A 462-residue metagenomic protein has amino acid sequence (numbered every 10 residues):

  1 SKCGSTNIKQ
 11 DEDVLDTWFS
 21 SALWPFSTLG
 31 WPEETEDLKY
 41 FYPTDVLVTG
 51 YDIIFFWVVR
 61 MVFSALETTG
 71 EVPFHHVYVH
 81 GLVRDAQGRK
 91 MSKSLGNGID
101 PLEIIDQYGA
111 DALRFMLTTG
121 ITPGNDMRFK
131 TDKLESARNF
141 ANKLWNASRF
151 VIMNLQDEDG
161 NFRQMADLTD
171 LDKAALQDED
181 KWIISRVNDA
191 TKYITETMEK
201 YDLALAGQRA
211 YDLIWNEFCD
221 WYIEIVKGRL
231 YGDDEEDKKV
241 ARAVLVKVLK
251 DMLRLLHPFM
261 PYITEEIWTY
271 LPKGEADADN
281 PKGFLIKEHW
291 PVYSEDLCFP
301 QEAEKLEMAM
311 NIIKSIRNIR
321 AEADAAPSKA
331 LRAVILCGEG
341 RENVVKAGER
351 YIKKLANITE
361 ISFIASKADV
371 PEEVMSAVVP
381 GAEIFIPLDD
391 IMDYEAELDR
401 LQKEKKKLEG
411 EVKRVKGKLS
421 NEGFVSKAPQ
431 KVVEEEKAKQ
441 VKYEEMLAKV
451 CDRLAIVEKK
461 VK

Functional and structural regions predicted by a protein language model:
S1-F19, L23, E67-D106, A110 (+1 more regions): Feature 926 captures the class I aminoacyl-tRNA synthetase adenylation module centered on the KMSKS loop
T28-E33: Cytochrome P450 core scaffold surrounding the K-helix E-X-X-R motif and the conserved "meander" helix-loop region
D37-P43, N125, Y293-L297: Short glycine/proline-rich turn/loop motifs
P43-I53: The substrate-binding groove and active-site-proximal loops of carbohydrate-active enzymes, especially glycoside
I53-M61, N311: Short amphipathic alpha-helical face segments that pack within enzyme cores and frequently flank/anchor catalytic
W57, I104-D106, A112-T118: Aromatic-rich carbohydrate-recognition surfaces in CAZymes
R60-T68: Alpha-helical support elements that line or immediately flank enzyme active sites and cofactor-binding pockets
T118-T119, A190: A glycine-rich, basic-preceded beta-loop-alpha segment at the flavin cofactor/substrate interface of flavin-utilizing
